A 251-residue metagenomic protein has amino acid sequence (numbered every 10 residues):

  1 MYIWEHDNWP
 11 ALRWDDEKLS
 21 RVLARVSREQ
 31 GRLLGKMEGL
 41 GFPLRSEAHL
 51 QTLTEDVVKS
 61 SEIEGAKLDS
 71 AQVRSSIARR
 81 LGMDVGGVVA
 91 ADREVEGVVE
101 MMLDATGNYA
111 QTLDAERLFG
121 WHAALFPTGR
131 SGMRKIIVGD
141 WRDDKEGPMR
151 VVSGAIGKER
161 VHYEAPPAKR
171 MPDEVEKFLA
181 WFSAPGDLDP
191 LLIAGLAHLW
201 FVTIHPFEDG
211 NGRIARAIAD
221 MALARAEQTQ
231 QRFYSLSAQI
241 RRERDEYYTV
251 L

Functional and structural regions predicted by a protein language model:
M1-L251: FIC/Doc superfamily catalytic core
